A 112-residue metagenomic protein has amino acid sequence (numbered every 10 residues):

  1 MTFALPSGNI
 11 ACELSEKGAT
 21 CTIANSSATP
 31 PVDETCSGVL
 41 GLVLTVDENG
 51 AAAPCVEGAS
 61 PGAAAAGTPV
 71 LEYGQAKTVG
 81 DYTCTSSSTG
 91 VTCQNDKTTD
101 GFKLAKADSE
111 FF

Functional and structural regions predicted by a protein language model:
M1-A19, A24-P30: Extracytoplasmic low-complexity, Pro/Thr/Ser/Ala/Gly-rich segments that lie immediately after a secretion/anchoring
M1-L5, S37, Q75-V79: Short acidic-hydrophobic surface loop/beta-edge motif
I10, A19, E34, A53 (+2 more regions): Extracellular secreted precursors and ectodomains with disulfide-bonded cysteine-rich loops/domains
I10-L14, L44, Y82-C84: Broad, structure-driven detector of short, well-ordered beta-strand segments within folded domains
A19-L71, L104-F112: A low-complexity, Ser/Thr/Gly/Pro-enriched, surface-exposed linker/loop concept that marks segments flanking
G62-G90: Acidic, glycine-rich flexible loop segments
T83-F112: Extracellularly exposed regions in secreted/surface proteins, prominently low-complexity, repeat-rich
